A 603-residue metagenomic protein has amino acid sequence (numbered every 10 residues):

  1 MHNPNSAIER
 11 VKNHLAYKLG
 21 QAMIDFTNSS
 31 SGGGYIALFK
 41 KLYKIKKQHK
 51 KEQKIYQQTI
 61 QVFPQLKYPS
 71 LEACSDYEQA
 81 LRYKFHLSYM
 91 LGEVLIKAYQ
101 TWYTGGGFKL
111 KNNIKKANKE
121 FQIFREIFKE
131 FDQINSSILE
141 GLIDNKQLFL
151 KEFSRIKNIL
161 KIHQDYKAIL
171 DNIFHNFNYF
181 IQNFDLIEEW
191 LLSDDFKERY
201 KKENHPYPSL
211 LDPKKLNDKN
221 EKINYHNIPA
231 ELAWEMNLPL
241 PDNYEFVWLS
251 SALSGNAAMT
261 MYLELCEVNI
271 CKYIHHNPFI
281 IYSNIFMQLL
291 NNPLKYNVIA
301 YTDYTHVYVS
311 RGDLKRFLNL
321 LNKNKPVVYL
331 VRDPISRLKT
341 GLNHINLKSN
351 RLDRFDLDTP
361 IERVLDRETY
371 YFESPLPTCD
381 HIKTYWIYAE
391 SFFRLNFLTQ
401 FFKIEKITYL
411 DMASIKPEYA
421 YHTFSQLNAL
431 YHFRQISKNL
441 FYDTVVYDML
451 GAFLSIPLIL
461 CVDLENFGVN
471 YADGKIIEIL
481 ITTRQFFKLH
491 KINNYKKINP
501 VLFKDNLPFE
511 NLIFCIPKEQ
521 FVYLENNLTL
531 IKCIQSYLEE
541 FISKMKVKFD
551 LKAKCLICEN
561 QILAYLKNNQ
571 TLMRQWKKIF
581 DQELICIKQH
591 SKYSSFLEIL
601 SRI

Functional and structural regions predicted by a protein language model:
M1-N183, I187, V547, L551-I603: Boundary detector for helix-to-coil junctions that initiate low-complexity/charged tails
N3, A7, V11, S75 (+9 more regions): Conserved aromatic-histidine-acidic binding/catalytic patches
Y17, Y89, L253-A257, M261 (+2 more regions): A structural signal for well-ordered alpha-helical segments within the folded catalytic domains of diverse enzymes
T27, E267, Y431-Q435: A generic secondary-structure signal for well-formed alpha-helical elements
L66, Y244, L450-A452: Activation corresponds to long, low-complexity, non-globular regions
K129, Q133-E140, D144-Q147, K151 (+7 more regions): PAPS-dependent sulfotransferase catalytic domain
L148, R155-I228, F441-I603: C-terminal accessory extensions appended to soluble enzyme cores
G312-N439, D443, L450-F521, N526-L530 (+4 more regions): PAPS-dependent sulfotransferase catalytic domain
